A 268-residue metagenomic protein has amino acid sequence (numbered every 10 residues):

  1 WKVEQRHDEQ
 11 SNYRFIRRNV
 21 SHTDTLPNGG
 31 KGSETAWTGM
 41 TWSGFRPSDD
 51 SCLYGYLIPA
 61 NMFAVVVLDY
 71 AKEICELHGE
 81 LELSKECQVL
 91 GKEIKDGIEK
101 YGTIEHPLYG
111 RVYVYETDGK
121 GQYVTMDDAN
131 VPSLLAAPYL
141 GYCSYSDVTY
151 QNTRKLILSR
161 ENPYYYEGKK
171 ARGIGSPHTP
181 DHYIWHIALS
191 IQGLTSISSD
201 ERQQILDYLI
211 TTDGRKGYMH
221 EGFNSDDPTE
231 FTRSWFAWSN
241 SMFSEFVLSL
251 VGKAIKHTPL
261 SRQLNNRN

Functional and structural regions predicted by a protein language model:
K2-V65, L77-L81, K85-W185: Extended ligand-binding clefts on enzyme/binding-domain cores
R6, E73-E76, K100-T103, P107 (+4 more regions): Charged/polar positions within long, soluble alpha-helices
I58-L83, Q88-G91, S198-Y208, N240-L250: Extended amphipathic alpha-helical segments enriched in small hydrophobics
V124-S146, D181-N268: C-terminal capping/lid segments that line or modulate ligand- or cofactor-binding pockets
